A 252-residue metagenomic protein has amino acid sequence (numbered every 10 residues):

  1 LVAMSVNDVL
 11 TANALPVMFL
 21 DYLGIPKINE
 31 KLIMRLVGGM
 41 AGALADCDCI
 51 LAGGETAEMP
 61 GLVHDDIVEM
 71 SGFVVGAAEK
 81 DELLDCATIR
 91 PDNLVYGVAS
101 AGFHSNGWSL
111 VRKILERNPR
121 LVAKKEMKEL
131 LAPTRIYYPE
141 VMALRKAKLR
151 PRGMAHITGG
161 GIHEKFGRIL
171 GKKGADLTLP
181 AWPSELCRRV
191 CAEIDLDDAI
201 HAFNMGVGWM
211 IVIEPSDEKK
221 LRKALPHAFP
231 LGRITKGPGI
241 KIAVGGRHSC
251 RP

Functional and structural regions predicted by a protein language model:
L1, S5, L15-S109, R233 (+1 more regions): Glycine-rich anion-binding loops of enzyme active sites
A3-A12, R188-V190: Structured alpha-helical segments in the cores of large, soluble enzyme domains
D8-T11, I25, R117: Conserved helix-loop functional segments at active or binding sites
L10-P16, K113: Short coil-to-beta-strand
L32, L36-C47, V63-V68, N118-L131 (+1 more regions): Glycine-/charge-enriched secondary-structure boundary and capping motifs
W108-P119: Short, compositionally biased
